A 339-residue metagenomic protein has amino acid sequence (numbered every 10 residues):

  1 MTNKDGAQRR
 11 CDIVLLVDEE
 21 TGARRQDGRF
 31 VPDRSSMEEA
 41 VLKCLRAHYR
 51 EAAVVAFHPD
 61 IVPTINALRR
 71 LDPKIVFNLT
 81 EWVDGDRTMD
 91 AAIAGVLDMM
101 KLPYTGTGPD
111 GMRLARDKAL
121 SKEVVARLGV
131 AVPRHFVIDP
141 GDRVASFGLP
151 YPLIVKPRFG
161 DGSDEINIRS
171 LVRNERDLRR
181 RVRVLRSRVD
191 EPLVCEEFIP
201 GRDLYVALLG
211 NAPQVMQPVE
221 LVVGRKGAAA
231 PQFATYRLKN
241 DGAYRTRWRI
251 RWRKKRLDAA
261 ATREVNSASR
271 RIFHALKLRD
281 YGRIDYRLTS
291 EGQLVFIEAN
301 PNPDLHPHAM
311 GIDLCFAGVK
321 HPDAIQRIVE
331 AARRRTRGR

Functional and structural regions predicted by a protein language model:
M1-P103, P109-D110, D139-A145, A331 (+1 more regions): ATP-binding N-terminal substructure of ATP-dependent carboxylate-amine bond-forming enzymes
T2-N3, A7-V17, L68-R70, M112-V194 (+2 more regions): Active-site nucleotide/adenylate-binding loops and adjacent lid/helix of ATP-dependent enzymes
R24-G28, G108, D164-N167, A309-D313: Short acidic, glycine/proline-rich loop/turn micro-motifs
E175-S267, S290-V295: Phosphate-binding site of ATP-dependent enzymes
V194-E196, R279-R283, R339: Flexible, glycine/charged-enriched surface loops at secondary-structure junctions
A260, R279, L288-R339: C-terminal active-site "lid" helix and adjoining low-complexity regulatory extension at the edge of ATP-using catalytic
A268-H274: Short, basic/aromatic recognition patches
